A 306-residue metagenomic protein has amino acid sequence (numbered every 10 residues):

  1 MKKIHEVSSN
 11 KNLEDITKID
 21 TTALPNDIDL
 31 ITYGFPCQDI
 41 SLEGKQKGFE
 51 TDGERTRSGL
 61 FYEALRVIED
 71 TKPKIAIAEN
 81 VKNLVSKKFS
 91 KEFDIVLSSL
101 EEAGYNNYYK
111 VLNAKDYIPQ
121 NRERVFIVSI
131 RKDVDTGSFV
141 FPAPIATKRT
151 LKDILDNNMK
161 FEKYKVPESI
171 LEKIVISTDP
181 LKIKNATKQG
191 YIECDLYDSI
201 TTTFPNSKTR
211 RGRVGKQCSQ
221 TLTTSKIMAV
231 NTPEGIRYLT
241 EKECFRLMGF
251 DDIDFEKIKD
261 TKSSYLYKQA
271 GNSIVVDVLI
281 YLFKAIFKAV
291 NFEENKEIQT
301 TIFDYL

Functional and structural regions predicted by a protein language model:
M1, L60-V67, V278-L282: Alpha-helical packing segments of well-folded alpha/beta enzyme cores
M1-A23: S-adenosyl-L-methionine
K3-I4, D70, E102, Q269: Residues at alpha-helix termini
T21-L30, I40-T221, I236-R237: Class I S-adenosyl-L-methionine
Y33, E43, S58, M248 (+1 more regions): Short glycine-rich loop/turn motifs that provide flexible caps or phosphate-binding loops at active sites
P36: Short glycine-/small-residue-rich Rossmann-like dinucleotide-binding loops
S169-L306: C-terminal target-recognition/interaction regions appended to catalytic cores
